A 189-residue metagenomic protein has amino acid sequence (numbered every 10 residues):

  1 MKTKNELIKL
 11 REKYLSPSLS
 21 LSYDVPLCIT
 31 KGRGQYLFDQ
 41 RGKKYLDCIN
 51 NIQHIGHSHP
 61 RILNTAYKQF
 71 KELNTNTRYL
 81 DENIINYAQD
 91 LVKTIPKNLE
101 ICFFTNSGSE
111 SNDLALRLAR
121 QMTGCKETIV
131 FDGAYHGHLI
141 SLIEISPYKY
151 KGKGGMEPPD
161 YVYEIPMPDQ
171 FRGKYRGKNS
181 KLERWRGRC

Functional and structural regions predicted by a protein language model:
M1, E6-R11, N74-T77, E100-F103 (+1 more regions): N-terminal start-of-chain detector that recognizes signal peptides and the immediate post-cleavage beginning
M1-R33, N51, Q69: Active-site-adjacent loop/helix segments that line or gate small-molecule/cofactor pockets in enzymes
N5, K31, G56-P60, D81 (+3 more regions): Electropositive phosphate-/nucleotide-binding environments in soluble metabolic enzymes
S16, S20-S22, C28-T30, L46 (+7 more regions): Generic, ordered loop/turn and secondary-structure boundary motif
D39-Q40: Short, acidic, Ser/Thr-enriched surface-loop or helix-capping motifs
K44-C125, I129: Glycine-rich loop-to-alpha-helix module at the N-terminal edge of alpha/beta enzyme cores
D90-C189: PLP-dependent aspartate aminotransferase-fold enzymes
